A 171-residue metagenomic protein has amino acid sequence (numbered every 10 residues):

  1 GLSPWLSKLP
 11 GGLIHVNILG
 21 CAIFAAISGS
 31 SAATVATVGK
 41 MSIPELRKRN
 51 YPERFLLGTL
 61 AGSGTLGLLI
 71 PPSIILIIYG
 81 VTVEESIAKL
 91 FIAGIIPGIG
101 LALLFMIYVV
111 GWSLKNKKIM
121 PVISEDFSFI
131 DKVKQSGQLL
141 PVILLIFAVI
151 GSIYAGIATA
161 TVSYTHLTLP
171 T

Functional and structural regions predicted by a protein language model:
P4-I78: Hydrophobic transmembrane alpha-helices that form the pore/transport pathway of multi-pass ion and small-solute
L19, I23, I99-L103, I107 (+2 more regions): Generic alpha-helical transmembrane segments of integral inner-membrane proteins, especially permease/transport modules
C21, S63, I96-P97, L101 (+1 more regions): Transmembrane alpha-helical core residues of multi-pass small-molecule transporters, especially secondary transporters
I78-E85, G151, I157: Transmembrane helix-loop junctions at the membrane interface of multipass transporters and ion channels
Y79, E85, K89-E125: Juxtamembrane and boundary regions of transmembrane helices in multi-pass small-molecule transporters and channels
N116-L140: Flexible interhelical linker loops that connect adjacent transmembrane helices in multi-pass membrane transporters
A148-Y164: Flexible hinge motifs at transmembrane-helix junctions and intramembrane kinks/re-entrant loops in multi-pass membrane
T165-T171: Conserved small/polar residues in nucleotide/adenosyl-binding loops
